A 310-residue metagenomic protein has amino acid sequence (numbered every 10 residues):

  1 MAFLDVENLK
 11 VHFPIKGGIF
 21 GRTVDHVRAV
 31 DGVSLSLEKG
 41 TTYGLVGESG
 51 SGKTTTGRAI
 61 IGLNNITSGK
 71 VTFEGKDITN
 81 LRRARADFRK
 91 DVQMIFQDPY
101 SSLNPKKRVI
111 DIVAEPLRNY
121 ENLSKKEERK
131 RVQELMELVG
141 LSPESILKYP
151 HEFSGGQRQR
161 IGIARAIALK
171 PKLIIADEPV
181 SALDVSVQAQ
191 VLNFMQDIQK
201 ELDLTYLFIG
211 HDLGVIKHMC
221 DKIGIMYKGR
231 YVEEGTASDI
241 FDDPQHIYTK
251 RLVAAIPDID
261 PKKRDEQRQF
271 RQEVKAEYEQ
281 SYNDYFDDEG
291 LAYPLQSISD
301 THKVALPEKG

Functional and structural regions predicted by a protein language model:
K16-G21, A237-G310: Short catalytic/signature loops enriched in Gly
I61: Helix-to-loop junction immediately C-terminal to a conserved catalytic motif
G69-N80: Conserved ABC transporter NBD signature motif
K126-E144, V253: Conserved ABC ATPase "signature" region
Y149-F153, Q157: Conserved ABC ATPase signature
A168-K172: A short, proline-enriched helix->beta-strand linker immediately N-terminal to the Walker B motif in ABC-type P-loop
